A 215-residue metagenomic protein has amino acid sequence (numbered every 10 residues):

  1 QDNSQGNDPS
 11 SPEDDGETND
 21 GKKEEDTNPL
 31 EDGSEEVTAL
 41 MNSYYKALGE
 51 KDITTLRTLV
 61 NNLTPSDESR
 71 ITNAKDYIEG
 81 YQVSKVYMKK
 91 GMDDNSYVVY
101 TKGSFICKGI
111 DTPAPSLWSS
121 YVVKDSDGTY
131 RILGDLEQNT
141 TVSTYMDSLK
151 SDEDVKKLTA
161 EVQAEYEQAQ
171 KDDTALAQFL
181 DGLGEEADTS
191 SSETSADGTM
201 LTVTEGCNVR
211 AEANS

Functional and structural regions predicted by a protein language model:
Q1-K46: Short, low-complexity N-terminal intrinsically disordered segments enriched in polar/charged residues
D2-D8, G16, L117-S195: Short beta-strand edge/turn micro-motifs at domain boundaries
E24-E25, P29, I53-G103, C107-A114: Short solvent-exposed beta->alpha transition segments
S43-L56: Short helix-adjacent coil turns
A114-Y121, M200, G206: Well-ordered beta-strand positions in beta-sheet-rich domains
T189-N208: SH3-family beta-barrel domains
A211-S215: SH3/SH3-like (including bacterial SH3b) beta-barrel domains that bind proline-rich motifs or cell-wall ligands
